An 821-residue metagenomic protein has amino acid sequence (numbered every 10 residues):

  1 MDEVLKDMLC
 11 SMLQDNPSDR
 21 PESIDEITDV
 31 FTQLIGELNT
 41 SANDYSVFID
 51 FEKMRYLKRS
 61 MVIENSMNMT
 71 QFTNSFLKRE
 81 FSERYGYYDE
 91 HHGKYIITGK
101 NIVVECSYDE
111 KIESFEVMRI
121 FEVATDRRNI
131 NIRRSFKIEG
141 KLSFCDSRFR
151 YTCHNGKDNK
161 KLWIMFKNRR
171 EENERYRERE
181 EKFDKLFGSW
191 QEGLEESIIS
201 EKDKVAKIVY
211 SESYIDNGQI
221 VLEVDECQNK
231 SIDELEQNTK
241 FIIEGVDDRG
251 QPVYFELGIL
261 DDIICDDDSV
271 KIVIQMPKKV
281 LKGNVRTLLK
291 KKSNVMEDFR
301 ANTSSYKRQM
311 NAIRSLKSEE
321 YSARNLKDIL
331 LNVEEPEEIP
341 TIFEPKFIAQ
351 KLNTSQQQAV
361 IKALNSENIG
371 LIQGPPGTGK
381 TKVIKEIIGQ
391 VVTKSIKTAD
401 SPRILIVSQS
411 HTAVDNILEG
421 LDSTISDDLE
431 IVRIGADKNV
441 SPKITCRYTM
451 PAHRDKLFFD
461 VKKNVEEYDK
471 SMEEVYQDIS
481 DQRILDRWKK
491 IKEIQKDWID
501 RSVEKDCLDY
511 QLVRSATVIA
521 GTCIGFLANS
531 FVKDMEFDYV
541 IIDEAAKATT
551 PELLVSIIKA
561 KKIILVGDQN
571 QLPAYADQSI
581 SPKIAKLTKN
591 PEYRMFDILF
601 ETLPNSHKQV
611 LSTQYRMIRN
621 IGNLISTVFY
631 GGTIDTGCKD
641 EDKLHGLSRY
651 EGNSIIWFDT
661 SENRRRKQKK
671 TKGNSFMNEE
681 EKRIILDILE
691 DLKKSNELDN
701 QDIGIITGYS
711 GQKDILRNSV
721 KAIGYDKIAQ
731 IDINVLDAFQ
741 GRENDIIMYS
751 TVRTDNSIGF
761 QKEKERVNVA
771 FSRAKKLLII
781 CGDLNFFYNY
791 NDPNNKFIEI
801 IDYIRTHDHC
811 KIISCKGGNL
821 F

Functional and structural regions predicted by a protein language model:
D2-L13: Conserved C-terminal C-lobe helix
L13-E26: A conserved short helix/loop substructure at the end of the activation segment of eukaryotic-like protein kinase domains
E22, Q33-A42: Regulatory extensions flanking the kinase catalytic core
T40-L162: Long, charged/polar, low-complexity intrinsically disordered N-terminal extensions that precede catalytic
A42-F81, D126, I130-R133, N229-K230 (+8 more regions): Conserved P-loop NTPase motor core of helicases/translocases
S107-L352, Q357, N439-E474: Pre-ATPase regulatory/linker segments immediately N-terminal to the P-loop/RecA-like helicase/translocase core
N332-H453, S502-Y630, F797-D808: ASCE P-loop NTPase helicase motor core
I524-I542, A546-F821: Conserved helicase motor core of SF1/SF2 NTP-dependent helicases
